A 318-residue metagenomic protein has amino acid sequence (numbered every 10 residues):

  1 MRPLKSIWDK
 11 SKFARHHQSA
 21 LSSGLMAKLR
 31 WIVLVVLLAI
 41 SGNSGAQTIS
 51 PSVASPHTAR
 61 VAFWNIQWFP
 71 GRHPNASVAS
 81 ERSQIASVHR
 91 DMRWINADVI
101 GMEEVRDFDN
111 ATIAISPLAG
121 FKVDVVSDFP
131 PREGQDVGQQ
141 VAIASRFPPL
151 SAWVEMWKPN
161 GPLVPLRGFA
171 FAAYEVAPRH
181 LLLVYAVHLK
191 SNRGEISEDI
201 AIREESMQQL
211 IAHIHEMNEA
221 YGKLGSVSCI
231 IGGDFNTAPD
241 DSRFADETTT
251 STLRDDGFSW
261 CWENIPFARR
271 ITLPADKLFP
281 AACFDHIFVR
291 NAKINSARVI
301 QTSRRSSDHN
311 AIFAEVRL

Functional and structural regions predicted by a protein language model:
I7-I32: Bacterial N-terminal signal peptides that target proteins for export
W31-S41: Bacterial N-terminal signal peptides
L38, Q47-P51, H215-I230, T237-L318: Metal-dependent phosphoester-hydrolase catalytic domains
N43-L118, D128-Q139, M207-Q208, S228: N-terminal, active-site-proximal structural segment of metallo-dependent hydrolase catalytic domains
A59-I66, D91-T112, A172, V184 (+4 more regions): Active-site beta-strand/loop signature of hydrolases that rely on acidic residues for catalysis
I66-P70, V105-D109, P130-E133, P148-L150 (+6 more regions): Solvent-exposed loop/turn segments at secondary-structure junctions within structured extracellular/periplasmic domains
H73-A79, A97-M102, P130-P131, N160 (+4 more regions): Second-shell loop/turn segments in exported
V99, V105-L189: Structured beta-strand-rich core segments of catalytic domains in phosphoester-bond hydrolases
